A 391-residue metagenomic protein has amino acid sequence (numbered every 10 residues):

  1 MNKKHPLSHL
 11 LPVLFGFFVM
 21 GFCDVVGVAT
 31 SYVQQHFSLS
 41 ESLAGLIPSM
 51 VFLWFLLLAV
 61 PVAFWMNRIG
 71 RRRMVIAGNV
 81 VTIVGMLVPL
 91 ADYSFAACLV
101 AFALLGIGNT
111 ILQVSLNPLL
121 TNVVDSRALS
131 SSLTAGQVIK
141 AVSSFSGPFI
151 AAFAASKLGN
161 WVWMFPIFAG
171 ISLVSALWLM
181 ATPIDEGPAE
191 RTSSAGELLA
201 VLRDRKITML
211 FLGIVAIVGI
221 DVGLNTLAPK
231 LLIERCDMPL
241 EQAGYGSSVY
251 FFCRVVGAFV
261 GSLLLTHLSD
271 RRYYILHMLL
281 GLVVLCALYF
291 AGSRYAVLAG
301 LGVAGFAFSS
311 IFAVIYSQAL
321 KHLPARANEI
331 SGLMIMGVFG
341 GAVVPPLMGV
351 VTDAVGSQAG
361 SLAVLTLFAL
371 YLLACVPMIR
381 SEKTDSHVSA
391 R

Functional and structural regions predicted by a protein language model:
S8-E41, N117, L224-P229: Extracytoplasmic
V26-G27, D204-S248, V255-A258: Extracytoplasmic gate region of multi-pass secondary transporters
S38, G70, A91-A96, D237 (+2 more regions): Helix-breaking motifs and short loop linkers at transmembrane-helix boundaries and internal kinks in secondary membrane
S49-A63, S248-V260: Central cavity-lining transmembrane alpha-helices of secondary-active solute carriers, predominantly the Major
L57-A96: Conserved MFS/SLC helix-loop-helix module at the cytosolic interface between two early adjacent transmembrane helices
A101-V138: Cytoplasmic helix-loop-helix junction between adjacent transmembrane helices in 12-TM secondary transporters
I111-V124, S309-L323: Intracellular juxtamembrane helix-capping segments at the cytosolic ends of symmetry-related transmembrane helices
S132-G187: Helix-loop-helix hairpin linking two adjacent transmembrane segments in secondary transporters
